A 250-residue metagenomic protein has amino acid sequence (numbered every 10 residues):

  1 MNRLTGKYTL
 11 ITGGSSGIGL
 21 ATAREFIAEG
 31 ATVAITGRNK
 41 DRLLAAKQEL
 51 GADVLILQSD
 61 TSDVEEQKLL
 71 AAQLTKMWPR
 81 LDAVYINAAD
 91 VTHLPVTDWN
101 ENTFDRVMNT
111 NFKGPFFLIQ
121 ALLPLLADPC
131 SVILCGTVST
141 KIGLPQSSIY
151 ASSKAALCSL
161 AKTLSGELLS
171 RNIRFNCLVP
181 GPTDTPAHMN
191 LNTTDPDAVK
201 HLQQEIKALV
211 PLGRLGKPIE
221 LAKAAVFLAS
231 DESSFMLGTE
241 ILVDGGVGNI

Functional and structural regions predicted by a protein language model:
Y8, S15-G17: Conserved glycine-rich cofactor-binding loop
P95-V96, N100-M108, I206: Substrate-binding pocket helix/loop in short-chain dehydrogenase/reductase
T97, P129, I142-S148, S170 (+2 more regions): Active-site loop immediately N-terminal to the catalytic Tyr-X3-Lys motif of short-chain dehydrogenase/reductase
I119, S153, A161: Active-site helix of classical SDR
P124, G166-S170, S234: Alpha-helical segment proximal to the catalytic Tyr-Lys
T137: Residue(s) in the substrate-gating loop at a strand-loop-helix junction that position the organic substrate next
V226, L237-I250: Short C-terminal tail/terminal secondary-structure segment of NAD(P)H-dependent dehydrogenase/reductase domains
